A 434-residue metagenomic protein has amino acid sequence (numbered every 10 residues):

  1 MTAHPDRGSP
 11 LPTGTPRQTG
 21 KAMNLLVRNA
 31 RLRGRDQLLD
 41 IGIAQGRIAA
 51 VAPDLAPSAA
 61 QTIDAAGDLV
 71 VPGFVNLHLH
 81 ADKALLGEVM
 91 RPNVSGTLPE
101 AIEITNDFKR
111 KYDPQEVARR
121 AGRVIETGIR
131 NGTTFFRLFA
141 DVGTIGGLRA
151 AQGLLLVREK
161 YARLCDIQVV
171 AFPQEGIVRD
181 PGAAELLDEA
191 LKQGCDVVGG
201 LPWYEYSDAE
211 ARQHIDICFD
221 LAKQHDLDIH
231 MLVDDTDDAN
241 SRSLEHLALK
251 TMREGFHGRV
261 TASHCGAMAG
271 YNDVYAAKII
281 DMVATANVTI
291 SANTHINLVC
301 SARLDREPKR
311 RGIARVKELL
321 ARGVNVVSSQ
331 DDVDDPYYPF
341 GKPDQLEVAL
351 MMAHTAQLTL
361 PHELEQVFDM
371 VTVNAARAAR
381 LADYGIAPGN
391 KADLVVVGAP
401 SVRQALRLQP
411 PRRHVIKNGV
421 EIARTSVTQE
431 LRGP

Functional and structural regions predicted by a protein language model:
H4, T13-V71: Histidine-rich, glycine-flanked metal-binding segment
A30, G46, G67, H78 (+11 more regions): Divalent metal-coordination and catalytic microenvironments
D68-M90, T236-D237: Di-metal (Zn2+ and/or Mg2+/Mn2+) metal-binding site signature of metallo-dependent hydrolases with the MBL/beta-CASP
L85-V117, G194-V197, H225, S243-T261 (+3 more regions): Active-site gating loops and adjacent loop-to-helix segments of metal-dependent hydrolytic enzymes
G87-F139, I145-K160, E185-K192: Alpha-helical scaffold segments that flank or form the walls of functional sites
R149-R163, R179-I290, R306-S328, Y384: Histidine/acidic residue-rich metal-binding segments in metalloenzymes
D228, L249-V260, N293-I296, R310-V397: His/Asp/Glu-enriched, well-ordered alpha-helical/loop segment that forms or immediately abuts the divalent-metal
R377, P388-P434: C-terminal cap of metal-dependent C-N hydrolases
